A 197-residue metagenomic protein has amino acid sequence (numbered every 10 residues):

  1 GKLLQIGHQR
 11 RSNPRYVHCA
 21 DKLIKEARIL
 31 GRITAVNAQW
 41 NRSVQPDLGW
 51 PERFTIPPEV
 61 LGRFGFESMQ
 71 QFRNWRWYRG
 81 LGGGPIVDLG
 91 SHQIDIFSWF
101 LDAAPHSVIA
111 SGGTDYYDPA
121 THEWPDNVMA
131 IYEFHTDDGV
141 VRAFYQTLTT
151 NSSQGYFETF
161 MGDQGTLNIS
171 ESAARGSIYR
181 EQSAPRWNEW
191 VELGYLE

Functional and structural regions predicted by a protein language model:
K2-I6, R10-H122, Y156-T159, T166 (+1 more regions): Predominantly a Rossmann-like dinucleotide-binding segment in NAD(P)-dependent oxidoreductases
H106-E197: Glycine-enriched catalytic-core subsegment of oxygenase/oxidase enzymes
